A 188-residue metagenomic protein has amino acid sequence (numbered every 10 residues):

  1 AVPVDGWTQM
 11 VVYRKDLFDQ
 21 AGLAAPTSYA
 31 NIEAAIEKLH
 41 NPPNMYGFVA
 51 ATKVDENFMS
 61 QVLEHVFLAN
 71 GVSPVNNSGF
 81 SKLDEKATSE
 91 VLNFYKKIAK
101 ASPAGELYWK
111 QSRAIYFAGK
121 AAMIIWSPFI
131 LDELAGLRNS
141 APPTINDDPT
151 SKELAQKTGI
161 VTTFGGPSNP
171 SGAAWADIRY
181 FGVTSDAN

Functional and structural regions predicted by a protein language model:
A1-L17, V161-A174: A structural signal for short loop-to-beta-strand junctions that line the ligand-binding cleft of periplasmic/secreted
A1-V4, Q9, A30-F80, A87 (+1 more regions): Extracytoplasmic/periplasmic solute-binding protein
V12-K15, A176-N188: A bilobed periplasmic-binding-protein/Venus flytrap-type ligand-binding module shared by bacterial periplasmic
Y29-A34, A104-A118: Short helix-initiation/N-cap motifs at beta->coil->alpha
A35-P42, N77-E106, L154-G159, T163: Glycine-centered hinge/linker elements that transmit conformational signals in sensory and ligand-binding systems
G47, A122-S127, E133-L134, P143-I145: Paired acidic/hydrophobic, glycine-rich loop segments that form the ligand-binding mouth/hinge of periplasmic-binding
W109, W126-L131, R179: Beta->alpha turn/N-cap motifs
P149-F181: Periplasmic-binding protein-like
